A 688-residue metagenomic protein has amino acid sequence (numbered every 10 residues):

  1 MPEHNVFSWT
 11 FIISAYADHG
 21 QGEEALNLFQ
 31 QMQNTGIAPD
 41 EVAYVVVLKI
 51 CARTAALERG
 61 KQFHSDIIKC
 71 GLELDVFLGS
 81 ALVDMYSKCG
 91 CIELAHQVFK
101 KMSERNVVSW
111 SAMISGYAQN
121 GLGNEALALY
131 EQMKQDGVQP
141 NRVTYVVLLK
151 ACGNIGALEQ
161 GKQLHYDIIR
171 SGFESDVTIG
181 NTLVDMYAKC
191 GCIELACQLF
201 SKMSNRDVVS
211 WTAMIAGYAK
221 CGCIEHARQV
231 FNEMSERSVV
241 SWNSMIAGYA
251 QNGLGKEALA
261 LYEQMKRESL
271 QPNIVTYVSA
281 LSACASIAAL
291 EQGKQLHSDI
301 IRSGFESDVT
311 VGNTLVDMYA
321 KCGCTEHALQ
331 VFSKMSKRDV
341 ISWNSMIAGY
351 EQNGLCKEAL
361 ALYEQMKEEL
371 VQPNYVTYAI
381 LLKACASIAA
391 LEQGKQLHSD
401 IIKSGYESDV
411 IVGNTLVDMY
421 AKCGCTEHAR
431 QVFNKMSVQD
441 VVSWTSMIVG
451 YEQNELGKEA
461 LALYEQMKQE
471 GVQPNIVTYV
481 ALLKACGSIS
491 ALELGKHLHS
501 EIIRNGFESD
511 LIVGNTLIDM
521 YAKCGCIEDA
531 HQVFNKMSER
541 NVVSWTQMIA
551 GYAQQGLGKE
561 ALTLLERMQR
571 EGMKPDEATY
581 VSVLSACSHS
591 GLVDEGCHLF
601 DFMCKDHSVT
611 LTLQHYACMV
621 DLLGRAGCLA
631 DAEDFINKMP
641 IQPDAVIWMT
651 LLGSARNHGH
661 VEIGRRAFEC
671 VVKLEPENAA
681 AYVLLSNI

Functional and structural regions predicted by a protein language model:
N5, G36, G71, M102 (+21 more regions): Inter-helix linker motif
N5, W9-T10, S14, A25 (+62 more regions): Pentatricopeptide repeat
G20-V45, I50-C51, A56: Hydrophobic or amphipathic alpha-helical targeting/insertion segments
G60-K61, S65-D66, C70-C89, G153 (+12 more regions): Extracellular, surface-exposed repeat architectures
